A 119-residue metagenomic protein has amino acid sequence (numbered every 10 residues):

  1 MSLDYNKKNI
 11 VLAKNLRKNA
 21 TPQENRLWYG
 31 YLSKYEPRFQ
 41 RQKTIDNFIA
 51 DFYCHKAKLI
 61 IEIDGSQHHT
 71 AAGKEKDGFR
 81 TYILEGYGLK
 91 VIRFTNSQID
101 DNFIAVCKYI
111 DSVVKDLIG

Functional and structural regions predicted by a protein language model:
M1-G119: Nucleic-acid endo/exonuclease domains
